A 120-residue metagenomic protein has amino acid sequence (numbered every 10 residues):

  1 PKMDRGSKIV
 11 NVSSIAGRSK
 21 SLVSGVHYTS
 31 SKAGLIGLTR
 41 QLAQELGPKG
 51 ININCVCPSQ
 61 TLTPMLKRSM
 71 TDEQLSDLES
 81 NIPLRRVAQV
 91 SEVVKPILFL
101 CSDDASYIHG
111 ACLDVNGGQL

Functional and structural regions predicted by a protein language model:
P1-K2, Q44-P48, S106: Alpha-helical segment proximal to the catalytic Tyr-Lys
G6, S19-V26, P48, R85 (+1 more regions): Active-site loop immediately N-terminal to the catalytic Tyr-X3-Lys motif of short-chain dehydrogenase/reductase
S14: Residue(s) in the substrate-gating loop at a strand-loop-helix junction that position the organic substrate next
Y28, I36: Catalytic tyrosine of NAD(P)H-dependent dehydrogenase/reductases that use a Tyr as the general acid/base
S31, T39: Active-site helix of classical SDR
K49, N54, A111: Rossmann-like NAD(H)/NADP(H) cofactor-binding core
C55, D77-D104, I108, G117: C-terminal helical subdomain
C57-R68: Short, flexible catalytic-loop segment of classical short-chain dehydrogenase/reductase
